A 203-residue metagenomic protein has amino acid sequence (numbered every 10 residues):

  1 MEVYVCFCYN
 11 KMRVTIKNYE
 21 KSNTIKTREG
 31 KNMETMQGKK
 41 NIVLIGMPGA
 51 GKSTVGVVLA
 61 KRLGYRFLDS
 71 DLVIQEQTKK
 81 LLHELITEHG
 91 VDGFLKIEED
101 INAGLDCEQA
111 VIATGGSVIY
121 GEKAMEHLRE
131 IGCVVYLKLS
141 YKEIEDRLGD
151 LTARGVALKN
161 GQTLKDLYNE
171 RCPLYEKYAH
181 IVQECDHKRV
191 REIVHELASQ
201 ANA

Functional and structural regions predicted by a protein language model:
Y9, M33-G38, V58, R62 (+1 more regions): NTP-dependent small-molecule kinase module
Y9-K11, T15-T24: Short, positively charged and aromatic/hydrophobic N-terminal segments
L44: Hydrophobic anchor at the beta1->P-loop junction of P-loop NTPases
M47: P-loop (Walker A) phosphate-binding loop of NTP-binding proteins
K52: Conserved lysine of the Walker
V55: Hydrophobic positions on the alpha1 helix immediately C-terminal to the Walker A/P-loop
S70-V118, E122-H127: ATP-dependent small-molecule kinase phosphotransfer cores that center on conserved nucleotide phosphate-binding segments
E130-P173: A glycine- and Lys/Arg-enriched "phosphate-lid" helix/loop adjacent to the NTP-binding pocket of small-molecule kinases
